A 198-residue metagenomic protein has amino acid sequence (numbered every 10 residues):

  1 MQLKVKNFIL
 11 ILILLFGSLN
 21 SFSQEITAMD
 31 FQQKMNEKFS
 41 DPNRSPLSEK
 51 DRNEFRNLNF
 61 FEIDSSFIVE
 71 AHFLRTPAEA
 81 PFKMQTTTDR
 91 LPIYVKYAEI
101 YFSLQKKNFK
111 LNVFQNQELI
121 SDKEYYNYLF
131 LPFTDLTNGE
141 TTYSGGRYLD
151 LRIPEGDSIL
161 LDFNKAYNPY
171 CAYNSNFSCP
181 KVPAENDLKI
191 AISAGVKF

Functional and structural regions predicted by a protein language model:
M1-I26: Bacterial Sec-dependent N-terminal signal peptides
Q24-E79: Start-of-domain marker
E25, Q32, Y167-F198: Extended, aromatic/histidine-rich regions of cofactor-dependent oxidoreductases associated with respiratory
S65-F67, E79-T86, P154, E185: Terminal leader/tail segments of proteins
F73, V113-Q117, D135-T137, F163-Y167 (+1 more regions): A mature extracytoplasmic/lumenal domain signature
A80-S144: Mid-length scaffold segments of soluble, non-membrane domains
K107-L111, I159, L188-I190: Short beta-strand segments
L129-Y167: Acidic, glycine-rich flexible loop segments
